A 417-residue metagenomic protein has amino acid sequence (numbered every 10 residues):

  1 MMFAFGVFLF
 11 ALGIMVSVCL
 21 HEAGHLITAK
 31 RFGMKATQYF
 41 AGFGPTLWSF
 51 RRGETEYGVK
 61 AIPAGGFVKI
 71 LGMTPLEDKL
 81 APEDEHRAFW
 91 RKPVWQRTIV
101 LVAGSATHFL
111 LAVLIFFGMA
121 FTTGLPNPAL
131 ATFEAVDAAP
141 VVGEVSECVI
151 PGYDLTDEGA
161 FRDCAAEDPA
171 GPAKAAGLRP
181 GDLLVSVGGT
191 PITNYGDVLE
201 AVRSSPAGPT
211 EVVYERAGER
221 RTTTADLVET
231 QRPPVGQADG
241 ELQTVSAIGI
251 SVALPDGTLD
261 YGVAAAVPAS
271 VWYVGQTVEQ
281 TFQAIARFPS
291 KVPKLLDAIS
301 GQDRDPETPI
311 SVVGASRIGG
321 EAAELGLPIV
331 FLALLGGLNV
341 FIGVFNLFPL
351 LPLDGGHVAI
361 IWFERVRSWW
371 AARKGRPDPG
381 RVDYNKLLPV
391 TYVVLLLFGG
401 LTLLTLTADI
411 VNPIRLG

Functional and structural regions predicted by a protein language model:
M2-D84, F345-A372: Small-residue-rich helix-interface/hinge motifs
C19, R31, A64-V145, P389 (+1 more regions): Internal alpha-helical transmembrane segments
H21-G24, V59, A173, G181-L184 (+9 more regions): Terminal peptide-recognition signature
R87-A88, K92, P140-V141, R162 (+4 more regions): Functional transmembrane alpha-helices
A106-D163, T222-T258: PDZ/PDZ-like peptide-tail recognition elements
A160-A165, P169-Y195, V274: Conserved PDZ fold ligand-binding element
R179, V185-V187, D197-A247: PDZ-domain C-terminal substructure recognizer with occasional recognition of PDZ-binding tails
L387-D409: Final/C-terminal transmembrane alpha-helix of multipass membrane proteins
